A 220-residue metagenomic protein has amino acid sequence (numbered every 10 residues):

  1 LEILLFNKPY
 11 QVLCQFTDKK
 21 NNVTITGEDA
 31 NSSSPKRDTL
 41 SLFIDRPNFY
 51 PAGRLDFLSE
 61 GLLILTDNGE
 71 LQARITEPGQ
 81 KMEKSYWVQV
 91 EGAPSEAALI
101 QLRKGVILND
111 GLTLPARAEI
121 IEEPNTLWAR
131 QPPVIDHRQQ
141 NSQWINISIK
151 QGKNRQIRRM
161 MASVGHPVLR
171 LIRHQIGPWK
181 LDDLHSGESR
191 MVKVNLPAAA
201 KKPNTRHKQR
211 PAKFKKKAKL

Functional and structural regions predicted by a protein language model:
L1-K202, A218-L220: RNA pseudouridine synthases
R206-L220: Intrinsically disordered, low-complexity RNA-associated tracts
